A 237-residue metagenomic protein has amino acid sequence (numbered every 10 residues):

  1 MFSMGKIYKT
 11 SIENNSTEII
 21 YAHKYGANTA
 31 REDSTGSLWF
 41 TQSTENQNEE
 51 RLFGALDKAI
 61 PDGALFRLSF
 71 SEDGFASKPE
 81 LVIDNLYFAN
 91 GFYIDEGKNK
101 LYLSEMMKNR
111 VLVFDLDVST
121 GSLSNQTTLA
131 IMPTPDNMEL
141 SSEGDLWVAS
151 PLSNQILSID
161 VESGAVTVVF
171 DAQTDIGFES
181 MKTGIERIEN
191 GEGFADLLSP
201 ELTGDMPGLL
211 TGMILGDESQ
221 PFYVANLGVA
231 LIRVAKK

Functional and structural regions predicted by a protein language model:
M1, H23-N46, D62-A64, P79-K100 (+3 more regions): Beta-rich, blade/repeat-based domains predominating in secreted/periplasmic proteins but also intracellular
M1-S3, Q47-G63, M106-N109, P151-L152: Short, solvent-exposed loop/turn segments at conserved positions within beta-propeller repeat blades
F2-M4, S43-E45, M106, L116 (+3 more regions): Short loop/turn segments immediately following the C-termini of beta-strands
G5-Y8, G63-F66, R110-L112, Q155-L157 (+1 more regions): A short loop-to-beta-strand structural motif that recurs across blades of beta-propeller domains
S11-N15, S69-G74, D115-S119, D160-G164 (+1 more regions): Short loop/turn segments that connect beta-strands within beta-propeller blades
N15-E18, F75-E80, S124-Q126, A165-V166: Predominantly a core beta-strand signature of beta-propeller blades across repeat-based propeller domains
T44, K78-L81, T127-T128, M132 (+1 more regions): Surface-exposed loop and turn segments in beta-propeller and other repeat-based domains that flank or scaffold
D115-E162, V169: A beta-strand-loop signature enriched in Asp, Gly, Thr, and Trp that corresponds to the sialidase/neuraminidase Asp-box
